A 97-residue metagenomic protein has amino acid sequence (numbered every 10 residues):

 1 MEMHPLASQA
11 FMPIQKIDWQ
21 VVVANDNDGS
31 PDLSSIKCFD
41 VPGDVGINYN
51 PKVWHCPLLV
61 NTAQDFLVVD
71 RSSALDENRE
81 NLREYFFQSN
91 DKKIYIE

Functional and structural regions predicted by a protein language model:
M1-P42, C56-E97: Active-site region of the double-stranded beta-helix
P42-V53: Conserved SET/PR-domain catalytic core that frames the SAM/AdoMet-binding pocket
